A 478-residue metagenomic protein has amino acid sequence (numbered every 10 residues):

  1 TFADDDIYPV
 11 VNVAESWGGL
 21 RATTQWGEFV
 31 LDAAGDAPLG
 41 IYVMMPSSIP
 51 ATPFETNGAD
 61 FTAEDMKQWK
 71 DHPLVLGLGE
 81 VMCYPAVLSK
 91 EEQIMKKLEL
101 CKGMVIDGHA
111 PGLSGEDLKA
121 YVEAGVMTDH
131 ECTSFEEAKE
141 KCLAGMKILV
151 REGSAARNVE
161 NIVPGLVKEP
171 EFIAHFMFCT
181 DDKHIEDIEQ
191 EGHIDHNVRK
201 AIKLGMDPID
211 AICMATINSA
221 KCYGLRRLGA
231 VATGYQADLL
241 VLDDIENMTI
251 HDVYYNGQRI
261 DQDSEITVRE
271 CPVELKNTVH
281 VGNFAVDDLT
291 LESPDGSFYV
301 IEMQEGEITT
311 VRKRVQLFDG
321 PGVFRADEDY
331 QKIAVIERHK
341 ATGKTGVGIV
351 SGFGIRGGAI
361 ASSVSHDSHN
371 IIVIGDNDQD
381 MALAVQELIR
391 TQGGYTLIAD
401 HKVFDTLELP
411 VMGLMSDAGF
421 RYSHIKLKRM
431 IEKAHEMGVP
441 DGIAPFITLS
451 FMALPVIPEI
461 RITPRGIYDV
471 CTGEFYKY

Functional and structural regions predicted by a protein language model:
F2-A3, A34, L98-C101, Y121 (+3 more regions): A generic structural signal for well-ordered alpha-helical segments
F2-M104, V403-L407: Divalent-metal coordination cores built from histidine and acidic residues
D4, E189-G205, I209-Y478: Active-site microenvironment of metallo-dependent hydrolases
N12-W17, L76, E80-M82, E123-A124 (+4 more regions): Short, basic, glycine/proline-bearing loop/turn elements
A14-G18, P46-S47, C83, P111-G112 (+5 more regions): Short, ordered loop/turn segments at secondary-structure junctions
G18-L20, I49-F54, P85-V87, L113-L118 (+9 more regions): Flexible loop/turn segments at secondary-structure boundaries
F29, D60-V150, R157-F178, D187-D210 (+1 more regions): Histidine/acidic residue-rich metal-binding segments in metalloenzymes
